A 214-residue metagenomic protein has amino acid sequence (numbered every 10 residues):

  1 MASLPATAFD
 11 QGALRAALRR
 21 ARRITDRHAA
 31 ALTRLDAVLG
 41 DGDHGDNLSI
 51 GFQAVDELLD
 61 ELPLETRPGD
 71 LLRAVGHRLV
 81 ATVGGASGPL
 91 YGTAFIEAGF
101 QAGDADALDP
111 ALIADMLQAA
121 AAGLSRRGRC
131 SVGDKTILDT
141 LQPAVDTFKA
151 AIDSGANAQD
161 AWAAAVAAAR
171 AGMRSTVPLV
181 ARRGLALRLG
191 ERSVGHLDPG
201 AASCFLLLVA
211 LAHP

Functional and structural regions predicted by a protein language model:
M1-P214: N-terminal loops that bind phosphate or other acidic moieties and the adjacent beta-alpha structural core
